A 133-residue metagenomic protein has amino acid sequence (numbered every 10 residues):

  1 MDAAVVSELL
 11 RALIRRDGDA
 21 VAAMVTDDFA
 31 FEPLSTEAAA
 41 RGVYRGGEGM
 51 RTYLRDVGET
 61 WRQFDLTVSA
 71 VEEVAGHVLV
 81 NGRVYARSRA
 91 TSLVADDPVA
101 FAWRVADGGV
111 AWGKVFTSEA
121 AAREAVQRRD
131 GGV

Functional and structural regions predicted by a protein language model:
M1, R55-V133: A beta-strand edge to alpha-helix "cap/lid" segment located at domain peripheries
M1-D27, E124-V133: Short, low-complexity N-terminal intrinsically disordered segments enriched in polar/charged residues
V5-V6, S35-A38, S88: Residue-level detector of alpha-helix boundaries and kinks
L10, A39, A111: Generic anion/oxyanion-binding catalytic loop in active/binding sites
G18, E32, Y85-R89: Short beta-turn/strand-loop junction motif enriched in small, turn-promoting residues
D19-A20, T26-A75: A solvent-exposed, acidic/Ser-Thr-rich amphipathic alpha-helical stretch
